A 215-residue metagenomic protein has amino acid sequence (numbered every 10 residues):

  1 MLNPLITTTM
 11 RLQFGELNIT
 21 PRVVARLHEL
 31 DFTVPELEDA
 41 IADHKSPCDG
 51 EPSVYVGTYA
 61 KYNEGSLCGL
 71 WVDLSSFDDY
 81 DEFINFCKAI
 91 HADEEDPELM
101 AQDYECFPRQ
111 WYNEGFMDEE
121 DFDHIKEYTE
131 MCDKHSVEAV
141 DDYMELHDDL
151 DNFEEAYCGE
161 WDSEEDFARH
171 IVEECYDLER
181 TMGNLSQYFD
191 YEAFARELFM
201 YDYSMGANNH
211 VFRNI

Functional and structural regions predicted by a protein language model:
M1-P47: Ribonuclease/tRNase effector modules and their secretory precursors
L27, V72, D190: Residue-level signature of catalytic and energy-coupling elements of molecular machines, predominantly ATP/GTP-dependent
P47, P52-G57, G69-D73, E98-Q102 (+1 more regions): Ordered hydrophobic segments in well-structured contexts
C48, K61, A168-I215: Acidic, proline/glycine-rich low-complexity IDRs
C48-A92: N-terminal ordered "arm"
D78-D149: Structured domain cores in non-transmembrane regions
D133-Y176, N184, F212-I215: Extracytoplasmic/secretory-pathway segments with low complexity and glycosylation-like composition
